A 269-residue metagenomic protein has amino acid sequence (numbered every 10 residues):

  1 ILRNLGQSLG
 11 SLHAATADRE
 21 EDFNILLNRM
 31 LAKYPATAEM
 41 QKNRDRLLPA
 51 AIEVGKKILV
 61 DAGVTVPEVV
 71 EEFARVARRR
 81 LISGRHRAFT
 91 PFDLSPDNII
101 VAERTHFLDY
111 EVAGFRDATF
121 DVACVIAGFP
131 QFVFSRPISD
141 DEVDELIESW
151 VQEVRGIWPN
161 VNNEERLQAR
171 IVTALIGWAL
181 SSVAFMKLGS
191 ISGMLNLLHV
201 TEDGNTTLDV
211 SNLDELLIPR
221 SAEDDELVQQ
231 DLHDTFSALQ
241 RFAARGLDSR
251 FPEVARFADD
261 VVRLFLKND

Functional and structural regions predicted by a protein language model:
I1-L31, P35, E39: ATP-binding pocket architecture of kinase catalytic cores
I1-L5, L48, V70, V143 (+1 more regions): Hydrophobic packing residues in well-ordered alpha-helices of helical domains and bundles
S11-A14, A36-M40, E71, A88-F89 (+1 more regions): Catalytic cores of nucleotide-enabled group-transfer and carboxylate-activating enzymes in metabolic and assembly-line
N24-R78, V154, T235-L247: Active-site catalytic-loop/activation-segment of kinase and kinase-like phosphoryl-transfer enzymes
E72-F120: Active-site acidic catalytic loop and adjacent metal/ATP-binding pocket of ATP-dependent phosphoryl transfer enzymes
F120-P159, A174-L195: Active-site activation/catalytic loop segments of kinase-like enzymes and analogous catalytic loops in related
G156-R170: Acidic, serine/threonine- and proline-rich low-complexity regulatory regions
G177-D269: ATP/Mg2+ or Mg2+-diphosphate-binding catalytic cores that bind nucleotide phosphates or diphosphates via glycine-rich
